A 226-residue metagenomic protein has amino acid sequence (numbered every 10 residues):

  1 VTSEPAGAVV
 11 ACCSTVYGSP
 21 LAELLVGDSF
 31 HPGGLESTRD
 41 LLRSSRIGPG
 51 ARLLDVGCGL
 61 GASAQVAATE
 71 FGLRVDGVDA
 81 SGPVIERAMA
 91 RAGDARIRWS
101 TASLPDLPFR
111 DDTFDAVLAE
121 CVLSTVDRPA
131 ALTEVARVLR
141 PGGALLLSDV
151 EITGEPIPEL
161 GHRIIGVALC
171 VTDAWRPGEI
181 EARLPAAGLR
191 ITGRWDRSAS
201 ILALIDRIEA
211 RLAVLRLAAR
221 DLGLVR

Functional and structural regions predicted by a protein language model:
H31-P49: Conserved alpha-helix/loop element of class I SAM-dependent methyltransferases that forms part of the SAM/SAH-binding
L54, L60-D106: Class I SAM-dependent methyltransferase SAM/SAH-binding core
P105-A116: A short acidic, Gly/Pro-enriched loop at the edge of an enzyme's catalytic core that lines a small-molecule cofactor
A116-R128: A short SAM/SAH-binding and catalytic strip from SAM-dependent methyltransferases
P129-A144: A short glycine-rich, Lys/Arg-flanked "PGG" loop and its adjoining helix->strand segment in the class I
V150-V171: Short, glycine-/aromatic-enriched active-site segment of Class I SAM-dependent methyltransferases
T172-A187: Short alpha-helix
S198-R226: C-terminal helical/coil "lid" or tail adjacent to the Rossmann-like core of SAM-dependent
